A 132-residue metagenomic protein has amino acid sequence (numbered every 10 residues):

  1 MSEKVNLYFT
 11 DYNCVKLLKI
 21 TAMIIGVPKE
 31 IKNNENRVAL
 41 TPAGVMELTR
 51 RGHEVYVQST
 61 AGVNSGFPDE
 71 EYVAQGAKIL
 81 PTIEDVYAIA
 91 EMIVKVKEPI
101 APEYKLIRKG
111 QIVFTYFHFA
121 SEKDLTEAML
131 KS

Functional and structural regions predicted by a protein language model:
K4-V5, K19-I20: Polybasic, lysine-rich low-complexity intrinsically disordered segments
I20-K131: Structural/interface elements that position substrates and couple domains in central-metabolism enzymes
